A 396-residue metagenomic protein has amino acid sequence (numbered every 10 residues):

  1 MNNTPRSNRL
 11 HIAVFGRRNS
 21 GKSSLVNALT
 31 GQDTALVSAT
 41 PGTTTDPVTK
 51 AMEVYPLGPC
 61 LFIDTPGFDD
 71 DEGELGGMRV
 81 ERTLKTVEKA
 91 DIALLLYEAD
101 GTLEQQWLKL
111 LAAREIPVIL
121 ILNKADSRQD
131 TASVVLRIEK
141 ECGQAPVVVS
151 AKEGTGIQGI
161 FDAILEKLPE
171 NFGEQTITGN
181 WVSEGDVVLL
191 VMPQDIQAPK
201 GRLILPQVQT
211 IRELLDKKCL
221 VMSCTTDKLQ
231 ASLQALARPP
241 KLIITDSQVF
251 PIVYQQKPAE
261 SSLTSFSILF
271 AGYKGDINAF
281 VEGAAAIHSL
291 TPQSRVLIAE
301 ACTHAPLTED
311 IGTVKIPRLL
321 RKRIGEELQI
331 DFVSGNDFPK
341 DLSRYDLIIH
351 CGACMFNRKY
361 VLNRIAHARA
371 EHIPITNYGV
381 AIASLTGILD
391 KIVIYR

Functional and structural regions predicted by a protein language model:
M1-G77, E81, K85-E88: Conserved G1/Walker A P-loop phosphate-binding module
N2, R17-S23, G201-R396: C-terminal effector/interaction modules appended to NTPase cores
T4-P5, F15-R17, T44, A51-E53 (+5 more regions): Replace "in large, NTP-powered and nucleic-acid-processing enzymes" with "in large, NTP-powered factors and other
I12, V188, S294-V296: Conserved hydrophobic helix-helix packing surfaces used for dimerization/oligomerization
K50-G58, E74-P146, N180, L203-M222 (+3 more regions): Conserved C-terminal guanine-recognition region of P-loop GTPase G domains, centered on the G4
T65-P66, L96-D100, I116-S133, V147-G156 (+8 more regions): G-domain G4 guanine-recognition motif of GTPases
I116-I119, K124-N180, V187-L189, K218-D227 (+5 more regions): Canonical P-loop GTPase G-domain recognition
W181-Q209: Long, well-ordered amphipathic alpha-helical subdomains in the mid-to-C-terminal portions of large enzyme subunits
